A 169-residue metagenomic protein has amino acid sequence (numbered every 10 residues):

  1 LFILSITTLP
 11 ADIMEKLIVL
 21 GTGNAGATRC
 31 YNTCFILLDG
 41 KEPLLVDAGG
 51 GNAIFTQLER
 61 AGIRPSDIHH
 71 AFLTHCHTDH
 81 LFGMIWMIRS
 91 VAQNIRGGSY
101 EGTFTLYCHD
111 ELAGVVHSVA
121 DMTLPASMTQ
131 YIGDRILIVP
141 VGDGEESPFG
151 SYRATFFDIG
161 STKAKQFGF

Functional and structural regions predicted by a protein language model:
T8-F169: Binuclear metal-dependent hydrolase catalytic cores
